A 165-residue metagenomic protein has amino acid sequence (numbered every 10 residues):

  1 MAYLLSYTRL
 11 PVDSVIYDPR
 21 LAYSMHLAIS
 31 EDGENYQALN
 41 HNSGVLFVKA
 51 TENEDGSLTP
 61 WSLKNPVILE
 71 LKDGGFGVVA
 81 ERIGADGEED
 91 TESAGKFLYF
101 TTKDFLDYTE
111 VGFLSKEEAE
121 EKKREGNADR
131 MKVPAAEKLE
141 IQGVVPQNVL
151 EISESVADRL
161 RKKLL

Functional and structural regions predicted by a protein language model:
M1-L165: Carbohydrate-active catalytic/glycan-binding domains of CAZyme proteins, especially the secreted or lumenal ectodomains
